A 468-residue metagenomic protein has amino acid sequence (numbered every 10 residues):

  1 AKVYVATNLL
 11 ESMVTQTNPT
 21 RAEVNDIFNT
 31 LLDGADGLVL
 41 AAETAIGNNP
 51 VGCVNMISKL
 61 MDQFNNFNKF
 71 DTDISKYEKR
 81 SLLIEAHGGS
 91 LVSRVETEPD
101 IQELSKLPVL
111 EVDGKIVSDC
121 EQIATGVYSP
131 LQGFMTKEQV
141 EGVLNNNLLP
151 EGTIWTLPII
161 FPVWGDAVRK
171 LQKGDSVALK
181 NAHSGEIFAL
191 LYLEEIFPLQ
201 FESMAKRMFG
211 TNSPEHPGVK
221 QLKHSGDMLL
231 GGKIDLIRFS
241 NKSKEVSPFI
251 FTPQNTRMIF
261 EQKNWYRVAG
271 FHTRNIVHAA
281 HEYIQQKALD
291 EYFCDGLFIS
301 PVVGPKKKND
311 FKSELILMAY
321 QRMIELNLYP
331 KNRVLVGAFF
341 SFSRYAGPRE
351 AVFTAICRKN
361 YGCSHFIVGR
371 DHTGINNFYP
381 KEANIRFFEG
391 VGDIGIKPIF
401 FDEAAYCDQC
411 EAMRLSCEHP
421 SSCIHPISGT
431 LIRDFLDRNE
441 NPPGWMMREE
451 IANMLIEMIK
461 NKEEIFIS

Functional and structural regions predicted by a protein language model:
A1-E78: Non-catalytic helical/linker scaffolds that mediate oligomerization, partner binding, and domain coupling around large
E78-S468: Active-site cores that bind ATP or allylic diphosphates and position pyrophosphate for catalysis
